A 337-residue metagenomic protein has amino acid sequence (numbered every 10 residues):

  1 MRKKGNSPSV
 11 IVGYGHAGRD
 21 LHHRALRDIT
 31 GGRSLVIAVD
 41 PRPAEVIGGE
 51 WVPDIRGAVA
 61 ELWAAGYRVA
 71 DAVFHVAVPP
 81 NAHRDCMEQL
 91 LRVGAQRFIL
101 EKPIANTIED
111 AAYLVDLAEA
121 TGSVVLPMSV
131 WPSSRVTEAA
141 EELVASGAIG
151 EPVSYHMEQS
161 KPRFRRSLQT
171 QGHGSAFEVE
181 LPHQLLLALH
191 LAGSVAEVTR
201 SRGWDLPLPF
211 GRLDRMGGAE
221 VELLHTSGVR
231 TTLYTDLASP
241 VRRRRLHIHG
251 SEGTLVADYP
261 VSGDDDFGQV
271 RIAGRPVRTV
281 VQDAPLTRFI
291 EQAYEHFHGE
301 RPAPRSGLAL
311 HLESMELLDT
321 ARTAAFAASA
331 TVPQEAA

Functional and structural regions predicted by a protein language model:
M1-N6, A65, D71-H75, S123 (+1 more regions): C-terminal helix-rich "cap/oligomerization" subdomain common to oxidoreductases
M1-W51, A327: N-terminal Rossmann-like dinucleotide-binding module
R33, G94-Q96, T121-S123: A short helix->loop->beta-strand "cap" motif at the edges of active sites that frequently abuts
E50-L117: Beta-loop-alpha module in the N-terminal Rossmann-like domain of NAD(P)-dependent dehydrogenases, especially those
A65-Y67, A105-R166: A contiguous active-site-proximal alpha/beta segment in oxidoreductase catalytic domains
I99-L100, V125-P127, A257: Hydrophobic residues in well-ordered beta-strands that form the structural core
R166-R230, Y234-V241, A309: Rossmann-like dinucleotide-binding domain that binds NAD(P)(H)
R212-D214, T226-E291, P304: NAD(P)-dinucleotide binding in Rossmann-like oxidoreductases
